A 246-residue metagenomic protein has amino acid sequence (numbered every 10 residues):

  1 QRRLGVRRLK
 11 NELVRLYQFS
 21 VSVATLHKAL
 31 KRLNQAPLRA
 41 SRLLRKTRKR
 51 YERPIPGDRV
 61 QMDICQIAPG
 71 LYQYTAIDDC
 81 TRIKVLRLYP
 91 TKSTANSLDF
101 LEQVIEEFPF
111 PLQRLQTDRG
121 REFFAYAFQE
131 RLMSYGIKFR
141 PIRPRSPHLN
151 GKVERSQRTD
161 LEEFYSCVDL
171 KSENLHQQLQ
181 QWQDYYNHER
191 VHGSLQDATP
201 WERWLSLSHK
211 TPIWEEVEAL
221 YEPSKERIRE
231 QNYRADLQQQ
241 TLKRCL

Functional and structural regions predicted by a protein language model:
Q1-V60, S146-P147, T199, W204-S208: Basic, flexible linker segments flanking DNA-binding modules in nucleic acid-interacting mobile-element proteins
L9, L26, D63, A76 (+9 more regions): Mobile genetic element proteins and their domesticated derivatives, centered on retroelements and DNA transposons
F19, K31-I77, I83, N96-D99 (+2 more regions): Mobile-element integrase/transposase regions, centering on the N-terminal DNA-binding/Zn-coordinating module
I83-R87, P141-I142: Short small-residue beta-strand/loop micro-motif enriched in glycine and branched aliphatics
P90-T94: A short acidic/small-residue loop/turn micro-motif
V104-P109: Phosphate/pyrophosphate-binding loops at sites that engage ATP/ADP/AMP, CoA/4′-phosphopantetheine, polyphosphate
T117-R119, A125-M133, F139-E162, E173 (+2 more regions): RNase H-like two-metal-ion nuclease catalytic core shared by retroviral integrases and related mobile-element nucleases
Y135-I137, T159-L246: C-terminal domain-tail junction helix/linker
